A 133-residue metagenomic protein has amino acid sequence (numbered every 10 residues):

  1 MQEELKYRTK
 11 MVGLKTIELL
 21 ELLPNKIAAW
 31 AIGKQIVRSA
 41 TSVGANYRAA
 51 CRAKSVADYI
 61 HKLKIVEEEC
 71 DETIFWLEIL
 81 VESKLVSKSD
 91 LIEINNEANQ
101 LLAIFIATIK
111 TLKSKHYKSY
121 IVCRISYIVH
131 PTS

Functional and structural regions predicted by a protein language model:
M1-S133: Short, C-terminally biased terminal segments at protein or domain edges
